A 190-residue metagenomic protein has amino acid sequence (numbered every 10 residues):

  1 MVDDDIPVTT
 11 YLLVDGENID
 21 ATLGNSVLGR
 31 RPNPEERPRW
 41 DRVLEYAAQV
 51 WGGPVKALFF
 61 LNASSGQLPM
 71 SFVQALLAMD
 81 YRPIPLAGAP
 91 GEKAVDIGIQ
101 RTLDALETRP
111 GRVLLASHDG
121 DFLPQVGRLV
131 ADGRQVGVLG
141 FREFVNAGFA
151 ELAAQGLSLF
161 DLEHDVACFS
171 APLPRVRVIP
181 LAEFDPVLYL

Functional and structural regions predicted by a protein language model:
M1-G91, Q135: Domain-level signal for Mg2+-assisted phosphodiester chemistry and nucleotide/NA-binding surfaces in nucleic-acid
S65-L190: Nuclease catalytic cores that cleave nucleic-acid phosphodiester bonds, predominantly acidic two-metal-ion
